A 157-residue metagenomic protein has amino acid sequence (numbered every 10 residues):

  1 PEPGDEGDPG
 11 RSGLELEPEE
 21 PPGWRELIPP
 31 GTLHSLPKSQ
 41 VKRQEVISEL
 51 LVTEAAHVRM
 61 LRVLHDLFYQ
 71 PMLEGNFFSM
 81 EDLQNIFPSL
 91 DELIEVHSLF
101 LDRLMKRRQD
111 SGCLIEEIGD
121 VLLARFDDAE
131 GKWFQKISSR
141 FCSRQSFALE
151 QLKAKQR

Functional and structural regions predicted by a protein language model:
P1-R157: An all-alpha helical bundle fold corresponding to the catalytic cores of small-GTPase guanine nucleotide exchange
